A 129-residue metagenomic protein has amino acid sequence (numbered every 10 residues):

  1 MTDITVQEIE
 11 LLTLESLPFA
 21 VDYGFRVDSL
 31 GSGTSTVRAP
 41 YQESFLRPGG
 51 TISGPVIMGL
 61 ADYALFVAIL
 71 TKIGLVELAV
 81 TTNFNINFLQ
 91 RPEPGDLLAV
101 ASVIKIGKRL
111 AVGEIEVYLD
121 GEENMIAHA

Functional and structural regions predicted by a protein language model:
M1-A129: Terminal targeting signals and extreme-terminal segments of soluble enzymes
